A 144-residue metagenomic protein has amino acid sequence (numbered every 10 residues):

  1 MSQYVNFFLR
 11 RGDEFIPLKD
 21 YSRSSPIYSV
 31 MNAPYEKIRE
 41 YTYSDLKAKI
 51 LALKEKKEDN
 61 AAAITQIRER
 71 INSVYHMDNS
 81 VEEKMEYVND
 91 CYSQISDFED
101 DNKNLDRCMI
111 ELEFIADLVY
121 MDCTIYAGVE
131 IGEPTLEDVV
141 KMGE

Functional and structural regions predicted by a protein language model:
M1-E144: Acidic (Asp/Glu-rich) sequence patches and key acidic residues that form negatively charged surfaces used
